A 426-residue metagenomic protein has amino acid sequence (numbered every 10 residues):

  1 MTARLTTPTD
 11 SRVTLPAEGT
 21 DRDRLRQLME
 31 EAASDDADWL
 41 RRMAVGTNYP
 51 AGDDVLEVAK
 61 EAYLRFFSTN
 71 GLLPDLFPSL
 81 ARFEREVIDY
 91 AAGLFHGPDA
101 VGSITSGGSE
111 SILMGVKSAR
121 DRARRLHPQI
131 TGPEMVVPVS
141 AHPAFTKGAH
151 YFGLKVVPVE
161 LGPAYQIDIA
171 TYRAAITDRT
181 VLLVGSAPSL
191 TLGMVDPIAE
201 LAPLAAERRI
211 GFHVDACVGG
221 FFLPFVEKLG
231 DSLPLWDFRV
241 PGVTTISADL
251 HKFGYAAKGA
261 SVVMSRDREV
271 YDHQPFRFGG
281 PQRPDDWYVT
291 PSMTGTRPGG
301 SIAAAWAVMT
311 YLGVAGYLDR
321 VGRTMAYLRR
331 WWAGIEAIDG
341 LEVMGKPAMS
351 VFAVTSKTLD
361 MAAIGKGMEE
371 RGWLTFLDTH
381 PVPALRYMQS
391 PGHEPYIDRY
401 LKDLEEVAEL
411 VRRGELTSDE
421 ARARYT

Functional and structural regions predicted by a protein language model:
M1-D99: N-terminal entrance/gating region of PLP-dependent enzymes' catalytic architecture
D10, F67-D75, G97-S103, V156-P158 (+5 more regions): Glycine- and acidic
L15-G19, Y49, D53, F77 (+10 more regions): Hydrophobic alpha-helical scaffolding
E30-A32, G279-S292, G316-R323, R329-R424: Conserved C-terminal alpha-helix-loop-beta "cap" of PLP-dependent enzymes that closes/shapes the active-site mouth
T47, A51, G71-D75, P98-S106 (+2 more regions): A short glycine/serine-rich beta->alpha loop
G93, K117-D121, W306-Y311: Short glycine/serine- and small hydrophobic-enriched flexible loop segments
S106-P284, K366: Conserved PLP-enzyme active-site core in the AAT-like
K228-A348, T355-K357, T426: Active-site C-terminal subdomain of aminotransferase-like
